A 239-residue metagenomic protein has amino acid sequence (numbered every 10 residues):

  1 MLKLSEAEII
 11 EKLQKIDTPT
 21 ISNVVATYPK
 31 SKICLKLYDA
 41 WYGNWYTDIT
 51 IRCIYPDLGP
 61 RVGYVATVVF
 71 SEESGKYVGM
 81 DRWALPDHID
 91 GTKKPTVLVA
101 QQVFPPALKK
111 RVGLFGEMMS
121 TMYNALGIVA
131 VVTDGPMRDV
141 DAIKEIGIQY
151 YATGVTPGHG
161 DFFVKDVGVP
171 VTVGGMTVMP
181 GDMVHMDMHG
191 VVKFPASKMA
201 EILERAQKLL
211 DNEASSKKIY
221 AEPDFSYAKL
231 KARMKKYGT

Functional and structural regions predicted by a protein language model:
M1-T92, V97, N212-A214, K218-F225 (+1 more regions): Intrinsically disordered, low-complexity regions enriched in acidic/Ser/Thr/Pro/Gln residues
I16-T20, G63, L114, M118 (+3 more regions): Conserved active-site and cofactor/substrate-binding residues in soluble primary-metabolism enzymes
V25, Y123, D182-V184: Buried hydrophobic positions in well-ordered alpha/beta secondary-structure cores of metabolic enzymes
C34-L37, V69-F70, V99-Q101, V131-G135 (+2 more regions): General beta-strand structural signal in soluble alpha/beta enzymes
V62-V65, K93-T96, G127-V129, E145-I148 (+3 more regions): Short coil/turn connectors at secondary-structure junctions
H88-D134: Extracellular/luminal Protease-associated
S120-P157: Ligand/cofactor pocket segment of small-molecule handling proteins
T153-K229: Acidic, glycine-rich flexible loop/linker segments
